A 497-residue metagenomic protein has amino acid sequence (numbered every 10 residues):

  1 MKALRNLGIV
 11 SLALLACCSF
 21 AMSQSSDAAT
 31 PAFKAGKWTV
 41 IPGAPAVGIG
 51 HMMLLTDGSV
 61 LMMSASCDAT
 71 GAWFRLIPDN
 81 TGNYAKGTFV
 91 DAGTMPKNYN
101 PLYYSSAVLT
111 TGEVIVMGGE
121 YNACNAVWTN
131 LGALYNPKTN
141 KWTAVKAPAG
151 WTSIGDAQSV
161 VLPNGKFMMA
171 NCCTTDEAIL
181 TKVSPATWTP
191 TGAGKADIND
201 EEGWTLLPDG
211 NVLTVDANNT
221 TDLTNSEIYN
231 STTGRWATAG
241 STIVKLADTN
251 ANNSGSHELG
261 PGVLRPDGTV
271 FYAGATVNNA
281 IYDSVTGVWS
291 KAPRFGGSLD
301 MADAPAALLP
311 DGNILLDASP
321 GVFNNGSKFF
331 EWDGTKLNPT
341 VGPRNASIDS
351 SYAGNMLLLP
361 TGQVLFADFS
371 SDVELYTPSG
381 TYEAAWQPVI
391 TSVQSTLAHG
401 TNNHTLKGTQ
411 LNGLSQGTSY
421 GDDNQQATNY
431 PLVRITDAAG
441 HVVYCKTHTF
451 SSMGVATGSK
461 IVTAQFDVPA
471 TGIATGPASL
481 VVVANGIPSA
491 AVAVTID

Functional and structural regions predicted by a protein language model:
M1-S11: Bacterial N-terminal signal peptides that target proteins for export
R5, F20-S23: A generic membrane alpha-helix/interface feature
I9-S19: Bacterial N-terminal signal peptides
Q24-D497: Kelch-like beta-propeller repeat domains
